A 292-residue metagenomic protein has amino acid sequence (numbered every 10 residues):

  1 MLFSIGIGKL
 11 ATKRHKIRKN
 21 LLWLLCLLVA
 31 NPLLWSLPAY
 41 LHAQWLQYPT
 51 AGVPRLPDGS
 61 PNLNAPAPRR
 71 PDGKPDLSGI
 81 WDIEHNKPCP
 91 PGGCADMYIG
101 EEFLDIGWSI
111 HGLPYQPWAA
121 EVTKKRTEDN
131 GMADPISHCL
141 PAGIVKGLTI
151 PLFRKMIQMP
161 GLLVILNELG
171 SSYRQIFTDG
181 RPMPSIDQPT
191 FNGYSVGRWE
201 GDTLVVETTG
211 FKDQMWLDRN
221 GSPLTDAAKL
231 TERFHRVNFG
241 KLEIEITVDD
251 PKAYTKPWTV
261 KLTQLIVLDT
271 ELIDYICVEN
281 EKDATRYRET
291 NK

Functional and structural regions predicted by a protein language model:
M1-I7, T12-L34: Short, low-complexity, charge-dense intrinsically disordered segments
S36-P38: N-terminal signal peptide c-region/cleavage motif recognized by signal peptidases
Y40-K292: PEST-like low-complexity, intrinsically disordered acidic/proline/serine-rich tracts that flank trafficking/processing
